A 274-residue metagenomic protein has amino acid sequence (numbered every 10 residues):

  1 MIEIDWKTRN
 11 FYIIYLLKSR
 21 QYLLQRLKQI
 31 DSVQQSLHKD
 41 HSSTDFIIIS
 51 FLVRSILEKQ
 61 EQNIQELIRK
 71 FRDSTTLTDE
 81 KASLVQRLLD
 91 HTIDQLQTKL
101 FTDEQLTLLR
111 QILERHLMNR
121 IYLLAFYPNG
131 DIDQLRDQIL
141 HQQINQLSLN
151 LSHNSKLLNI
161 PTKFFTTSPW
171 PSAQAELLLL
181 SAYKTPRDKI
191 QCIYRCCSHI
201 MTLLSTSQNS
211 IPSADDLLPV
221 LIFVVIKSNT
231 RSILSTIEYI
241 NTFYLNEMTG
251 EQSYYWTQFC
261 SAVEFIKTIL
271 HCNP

Functional and structural regions predicted by a protein language model:
M1-D5, R9-N10, I14, G130-Q142 (+1 more regions): Short linear, low-complexity motifs centered on an aromatic residue
M1-T107, L113, C272-P274: Acidic, serine/threonine-rich, charge-biased low-complexity segments in large eukaryotic scaffold/adaptor proteins
S19, I30, K70, I112 (+4 more regions): Short acidic/histidine-centered micro-motifs embedded in hydrophobic/aromatic stretches that mark compact functional
S42, F46, S50-V53, L57 (+8 more regions): Amphipathic alpha-helical protein-protein interaction segments
T75-T78, L96-K99, L124, P128 (+7 more regions): Short secondary-structure junctions and interdomain/linker hinges
K81-S198: Catalytic and GAP-homology cores of small GTPase regulators
K189-P274: Alpha-helical bundle/repeat cores within regulatory domains of eukaryotic proteins
